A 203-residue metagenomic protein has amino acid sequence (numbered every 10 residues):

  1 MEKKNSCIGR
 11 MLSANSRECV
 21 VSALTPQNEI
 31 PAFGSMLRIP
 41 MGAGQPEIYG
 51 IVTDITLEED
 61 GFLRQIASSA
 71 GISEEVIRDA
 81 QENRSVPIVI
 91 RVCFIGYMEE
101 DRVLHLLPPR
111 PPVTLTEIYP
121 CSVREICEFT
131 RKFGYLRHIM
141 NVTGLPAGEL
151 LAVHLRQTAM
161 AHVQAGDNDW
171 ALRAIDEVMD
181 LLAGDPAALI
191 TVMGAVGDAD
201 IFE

Functional and structural regions predicted by a protein language model:
K3-V20: Short, basic/aromatic beta-hairpin or loop at an interaction surface
C7-L12, S35-M36, P46-L57: Short beta-strand-centered aromatic/proline hotspots
E18-A23, E58-G71, I90-V92: Short, solvent-exposed secondary-structure boundary/capping segments
E29-A32: Short, well-ordered loop/turn sites that connect or cap secondary structure elements
V52, F62-S85: Extended, compositionally biased
N83-E203: Charge/polar-rich, low-complexity and marginally structured segments
